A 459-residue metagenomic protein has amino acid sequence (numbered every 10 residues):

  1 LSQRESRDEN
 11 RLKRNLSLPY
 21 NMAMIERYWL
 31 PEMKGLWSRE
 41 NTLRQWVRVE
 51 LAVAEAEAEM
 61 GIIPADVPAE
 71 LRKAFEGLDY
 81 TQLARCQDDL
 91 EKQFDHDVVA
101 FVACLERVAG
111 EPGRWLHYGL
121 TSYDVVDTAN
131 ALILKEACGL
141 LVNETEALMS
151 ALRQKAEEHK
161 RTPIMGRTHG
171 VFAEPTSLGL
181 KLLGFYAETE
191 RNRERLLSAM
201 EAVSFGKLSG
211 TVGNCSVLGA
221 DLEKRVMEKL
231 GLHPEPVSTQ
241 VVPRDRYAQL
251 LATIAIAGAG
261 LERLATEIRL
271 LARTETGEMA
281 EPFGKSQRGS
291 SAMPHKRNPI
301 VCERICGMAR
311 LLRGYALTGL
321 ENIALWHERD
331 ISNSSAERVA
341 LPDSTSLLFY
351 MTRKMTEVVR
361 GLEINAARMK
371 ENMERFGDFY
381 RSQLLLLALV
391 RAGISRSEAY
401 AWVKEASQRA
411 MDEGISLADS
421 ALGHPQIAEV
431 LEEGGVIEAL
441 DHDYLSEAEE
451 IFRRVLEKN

Functional and structural regions predicted by a protein language model:
E5-E9: Acidic, Ala/Val/Gly-enriched low-complexity intrinsically disordered segments
Y20-S209, C215, A220-R225, P234 (+4 more regions): A helix-coil-helix interface module used to build multimeric assemblies and to scaffold catalytic/cofactor sites
A23-N41, A84-R85, E91-Q93, A100 (+1 more regions): Catalytic-core signal marking the mid-to-C-terminal active-site face
V53-A56, L141, T145-L148, L152-K155 (+13 more regions): Amphipathic alpha-helices that form helix-helix packing interfaces
L71-F75, V241, A272, F283 (+3 more regions): A general structural motif at alpha-helix termini
E144, G170, E174-G184, E188 (+9 more regions): Short, contiguous, pocket-lining structural segments that sit at or immediately flank catalytic/ligand-binding sites
E223-A316: Acidic, glycine-rich loop-and-beta core segments that form the ion-binding/anion-interacting portion of active sites
